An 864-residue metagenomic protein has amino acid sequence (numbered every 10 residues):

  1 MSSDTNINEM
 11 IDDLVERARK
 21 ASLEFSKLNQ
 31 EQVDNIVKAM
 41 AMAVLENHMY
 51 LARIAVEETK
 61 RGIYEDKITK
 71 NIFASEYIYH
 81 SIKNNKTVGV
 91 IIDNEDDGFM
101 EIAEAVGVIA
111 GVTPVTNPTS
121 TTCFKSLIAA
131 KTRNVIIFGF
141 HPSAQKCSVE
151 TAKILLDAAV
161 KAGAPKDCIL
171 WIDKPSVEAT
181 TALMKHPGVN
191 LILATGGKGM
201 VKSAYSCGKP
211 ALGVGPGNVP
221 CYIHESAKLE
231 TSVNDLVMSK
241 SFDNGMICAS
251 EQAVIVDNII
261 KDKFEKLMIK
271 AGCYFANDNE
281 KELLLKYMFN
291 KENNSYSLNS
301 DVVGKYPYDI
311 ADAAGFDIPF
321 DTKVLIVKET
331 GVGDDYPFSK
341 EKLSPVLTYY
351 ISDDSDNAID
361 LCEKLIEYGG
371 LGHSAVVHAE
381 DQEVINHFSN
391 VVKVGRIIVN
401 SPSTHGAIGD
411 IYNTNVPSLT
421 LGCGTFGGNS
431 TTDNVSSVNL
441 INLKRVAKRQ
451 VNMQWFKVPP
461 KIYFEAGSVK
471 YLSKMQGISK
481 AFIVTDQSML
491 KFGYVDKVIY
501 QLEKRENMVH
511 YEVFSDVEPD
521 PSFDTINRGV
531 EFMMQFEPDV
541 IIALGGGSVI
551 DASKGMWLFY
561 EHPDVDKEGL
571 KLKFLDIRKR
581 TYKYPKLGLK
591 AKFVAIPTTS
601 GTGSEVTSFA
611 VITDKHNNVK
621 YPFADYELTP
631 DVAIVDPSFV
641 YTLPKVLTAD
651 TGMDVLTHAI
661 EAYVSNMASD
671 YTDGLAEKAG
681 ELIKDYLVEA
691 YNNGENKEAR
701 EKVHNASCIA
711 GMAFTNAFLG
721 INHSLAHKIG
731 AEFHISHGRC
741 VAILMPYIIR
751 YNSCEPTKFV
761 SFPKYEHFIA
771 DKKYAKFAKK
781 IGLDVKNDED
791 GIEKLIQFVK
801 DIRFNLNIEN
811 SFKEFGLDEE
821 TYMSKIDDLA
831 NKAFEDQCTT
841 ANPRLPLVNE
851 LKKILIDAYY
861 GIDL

Functional and structural regions predicted by a protein language model:
M1-M100, I128, K270: N-terminal Rossmann-like NAD(P)+-binding subdomain of aldehyde/semialdehyde dehydrogenases
V90-T231: Rossmann-like NAD(P) dinucleotide-binding subdomain of oxidoreductase/dehydrogenase enzymes
C123, V201-G333: ALDH superfamily catalytic-core signature
T151, D524-S638: Glycine/threonine-rich beta-strand-loop-alpha-helix active-site module that forms ligand/phosphate-binding
K270, V606-A717: Carboxylate- and glycine-rich phosphate/diphosphate-binding segment that chelates Mg2+/Mn2+
F316-N452: Conserved C-terminal structural/oligomerization subdomain of aldehyde/semialdehyde dehydrogenase
Q454-V540, F812-K813: ATP/NTP phosphate-donor binding region
E732-M823, L864: Gly/Pro-rich interdomain helix-loop hinge
